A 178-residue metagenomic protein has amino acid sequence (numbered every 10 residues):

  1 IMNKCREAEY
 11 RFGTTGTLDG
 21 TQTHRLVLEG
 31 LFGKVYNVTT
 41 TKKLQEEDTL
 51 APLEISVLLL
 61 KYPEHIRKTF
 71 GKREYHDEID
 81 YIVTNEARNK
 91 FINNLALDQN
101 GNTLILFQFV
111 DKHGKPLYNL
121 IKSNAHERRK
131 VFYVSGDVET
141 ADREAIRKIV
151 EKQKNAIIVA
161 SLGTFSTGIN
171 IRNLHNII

Functional and structural regions predicted by a protein language model:
I1-F12, L18-H24, I121-K130, K148-Q153 (+3 more regions): N-terminal helicase ATP-binding lobe
I1-S56: Post-DEXD/H (motif II) to motif III coupling segment of the RecA-like Helicase ATP-binding lobe
T15, F107, S135: Short beta-strand/turn micro-motifs composed of small residues that flank or help shape donor/cofactor-binding pockets
A51-G71: Conserved P-loop NTPase
R67-Q108, K112-S123: Conserved interdomain hinge at the start of the Helicase C-terminal
L104, H113-P116, R128-I169: Conserved helicase ATPase core of P-loop NTP-dependent helicases/translocases
